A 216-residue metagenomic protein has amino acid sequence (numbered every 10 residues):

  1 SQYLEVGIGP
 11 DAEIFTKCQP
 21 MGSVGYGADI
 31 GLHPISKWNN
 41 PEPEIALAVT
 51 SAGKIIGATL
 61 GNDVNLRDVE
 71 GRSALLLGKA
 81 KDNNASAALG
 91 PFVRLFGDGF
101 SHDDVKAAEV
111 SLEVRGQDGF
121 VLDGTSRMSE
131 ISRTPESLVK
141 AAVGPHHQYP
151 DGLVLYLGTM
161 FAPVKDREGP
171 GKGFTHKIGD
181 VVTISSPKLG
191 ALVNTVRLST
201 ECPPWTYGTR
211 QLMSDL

Functional and structural regions predicted by a protein language model:
S1-G116: Active-site microenvironments in enzyme catalytic cores
R67-L216: Catalytic-pocket segment enriched in acidic/His residues
